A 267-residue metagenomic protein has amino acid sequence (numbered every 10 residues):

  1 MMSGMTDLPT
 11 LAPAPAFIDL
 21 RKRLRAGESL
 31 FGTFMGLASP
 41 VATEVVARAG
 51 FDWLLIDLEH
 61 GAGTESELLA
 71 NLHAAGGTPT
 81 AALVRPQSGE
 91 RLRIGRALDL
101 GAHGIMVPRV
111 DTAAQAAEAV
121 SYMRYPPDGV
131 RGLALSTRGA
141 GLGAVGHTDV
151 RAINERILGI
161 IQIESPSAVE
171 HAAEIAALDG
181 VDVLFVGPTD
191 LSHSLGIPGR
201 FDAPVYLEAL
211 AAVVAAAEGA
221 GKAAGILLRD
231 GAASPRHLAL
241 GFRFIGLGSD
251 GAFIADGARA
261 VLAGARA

Functional and structural regions predicted by a protein language model:
M2-F34, V145-E155, A211-V214, E218-G219 (+1 more regions): N-terminal amphipathic alpha-helix/helix-capping segment at the start of soluble metabolic enzymes
S29-M35, L54-I56, A82-P86, I105-V107 (+5 more regions): Hydrophobic faces of well-ordered beta-strands that scaffold small-molecule active sites in alpha/beta enzyme cores
T33, V46, D57, A97 (+5 more regions): Conserved, mostly hydrophobic/aromatic
M35-A49, S88-R96, P166-L178, R229-P235: Short, acidic/polar
A42-L69, P188-D202: Glycine-rich, proline-tolerant flexible connector loops at the mouths of alpha/beta enzymes
T64-D99, S121-D128, R151-E155, D202-G225 (+1 more regions): Alpha-helix-loop-beta-strand connector modules within alpha/beta enzyme cores
L92, A102-D179, H193: Conserved anion-binding
G104-E118, L184-H193, F242-V261: Glycine-rich phosphate-binding active-site loops on the catalytic face of alpha/beta enzymes
